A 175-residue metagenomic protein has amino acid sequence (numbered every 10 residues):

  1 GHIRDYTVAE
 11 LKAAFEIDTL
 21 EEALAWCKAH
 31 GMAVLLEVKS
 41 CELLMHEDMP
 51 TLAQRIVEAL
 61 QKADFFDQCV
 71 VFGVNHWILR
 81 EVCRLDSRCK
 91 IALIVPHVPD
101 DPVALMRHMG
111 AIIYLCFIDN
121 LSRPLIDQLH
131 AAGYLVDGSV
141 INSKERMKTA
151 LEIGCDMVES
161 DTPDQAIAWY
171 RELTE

Functional and structural regions predicted by a protein language model:
G1-K90, M109-I112, C116, H130-A132: Metal-dependent phosphodiesterase/phospholipase catalytic core, i.e., the His/Asp/Glu-rich active-site region
C27, A92-E175: C-terminal active-site rim and adjoining tail of enzyme catalytic domains
